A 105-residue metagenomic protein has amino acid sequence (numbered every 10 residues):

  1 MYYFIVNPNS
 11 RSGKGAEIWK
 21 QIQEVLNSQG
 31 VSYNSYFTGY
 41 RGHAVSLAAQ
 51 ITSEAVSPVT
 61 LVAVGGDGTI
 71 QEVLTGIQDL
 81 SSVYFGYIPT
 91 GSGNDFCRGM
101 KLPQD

Functional and structural regions predicted by a protein language model:
M1-L61, T75: ATP/NTP phosphate-donor binding region
Y3-V6, Q29, D79-D105: Catalytic core of DAGKc-family lipid kinases
P8, V64-G66, T90: Glycine-rich beta-strand-to-loop/alpha-helix junction loops that act as flexible
G15, E72-L74, C97-G99: Short glycine-/acidic-enriched loop or helix-start segments at secondary-structure transitions that form or flank
G15, G66, G86: Charged, low-complexity surface patches
T60-G68, E72: Glycine-rich N-terminal segment of FAD-binding domains in flavoprotein oxidoreductases, spanning the beta-loop-helix
T69-S81: Short Gly/Thr/Asp-enriched flexible loops that form oxyanion-binding sites at enzyme active sites
